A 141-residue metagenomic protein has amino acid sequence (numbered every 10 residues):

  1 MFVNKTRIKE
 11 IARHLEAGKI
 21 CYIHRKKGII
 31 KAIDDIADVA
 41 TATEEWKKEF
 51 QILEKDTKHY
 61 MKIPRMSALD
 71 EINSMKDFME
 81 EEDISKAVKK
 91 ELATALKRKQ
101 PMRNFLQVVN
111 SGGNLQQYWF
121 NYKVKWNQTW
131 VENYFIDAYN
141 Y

Functional and structural regions predicted by a protein language model:
M1-M66: The feature captures two recurrent sequence modes
T6, E10, K55-K58, D70 (+4 more regions): Short, well-structured alpha-helical interface segments that form or flank functional binding sites
I20, I84, N114, N140-Y141: Short aromatic/hydrophobic-glycine micro-motifs
D34-D38, D56, D70, D77 (+2 more regions): Acidic-enriched, low-complexity/disordered segments with a strong bias for Aspartate over Glutamate
A37, P101-F105, E132-F135: Alpha-helix boundary/capping detector
E49-I52, K89-L92, I136: Short, surface-exposed, polar/charged, turn-prone segments marking secondary-structure boundaries
A68-W126: Amphipathic protein-protein interaction modules
W119-Y141: Acidic, proline/glycine-rich low-complexity IDRs
